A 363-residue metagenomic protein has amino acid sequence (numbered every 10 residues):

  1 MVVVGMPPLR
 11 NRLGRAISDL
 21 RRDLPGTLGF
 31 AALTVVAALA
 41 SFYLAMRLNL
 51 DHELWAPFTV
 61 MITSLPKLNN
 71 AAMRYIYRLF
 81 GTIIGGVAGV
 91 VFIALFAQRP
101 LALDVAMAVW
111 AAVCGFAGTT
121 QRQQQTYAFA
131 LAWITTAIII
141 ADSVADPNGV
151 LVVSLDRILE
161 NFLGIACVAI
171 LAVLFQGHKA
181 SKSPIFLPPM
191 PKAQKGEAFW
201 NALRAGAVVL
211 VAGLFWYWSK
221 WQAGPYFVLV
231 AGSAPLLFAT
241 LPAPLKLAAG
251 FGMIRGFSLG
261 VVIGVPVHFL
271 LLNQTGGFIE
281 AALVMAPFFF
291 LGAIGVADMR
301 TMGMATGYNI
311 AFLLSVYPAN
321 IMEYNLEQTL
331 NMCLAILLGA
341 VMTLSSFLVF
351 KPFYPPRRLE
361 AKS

Functional and structural regions predicted by a protein language model:
M1-S363: A transmembrane helix-and-boundary motif of multi-pass membrane transporters/channels
